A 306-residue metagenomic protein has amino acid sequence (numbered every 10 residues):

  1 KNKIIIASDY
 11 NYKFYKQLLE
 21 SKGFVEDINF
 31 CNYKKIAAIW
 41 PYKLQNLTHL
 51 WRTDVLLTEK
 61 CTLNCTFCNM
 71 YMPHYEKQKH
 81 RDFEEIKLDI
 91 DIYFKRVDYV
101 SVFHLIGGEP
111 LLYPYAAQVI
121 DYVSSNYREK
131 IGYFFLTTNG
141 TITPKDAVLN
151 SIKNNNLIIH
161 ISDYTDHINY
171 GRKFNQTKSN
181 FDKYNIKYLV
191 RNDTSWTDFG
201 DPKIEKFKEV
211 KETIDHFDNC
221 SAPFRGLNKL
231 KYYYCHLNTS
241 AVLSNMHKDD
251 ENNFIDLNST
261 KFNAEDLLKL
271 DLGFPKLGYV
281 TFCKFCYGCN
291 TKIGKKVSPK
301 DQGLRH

Functional and structural regions predicted by a protein language model:
K1-W40: Phosphate-bearing ligand-interacting subdomains that bind or position ATP/ADP/UDP/GDP/NAD(P) or nucleotide-linked
N2, F94, A147-S151: Short amphipathic alpha-helix with an adjacent loop that forms part of the alpha/beta core around
N2-I6, D27-N29, R52-T53, V100-F103 (+4 more regions): Hydrophobic beta-strand segments of well-ordered beta-sheets in folded domains
I4-I5, L57, C61, L230: Generic structural signal for small/hydrophobic residues in well-ordered secondary structure, especially within
E26-K77, N258-H306: N-terminal pre-core extensions flanking Radical SAM catalytic domains
A37-L136, T143: Conserved alpha-helical substructure of the radical SAM core
Y113-K229, Y233-N238, L243: Conserved AdoMet/S-adenosylmethionine-binding subsite of the radical SAM
K203-H306: Accessory C-terminal segments flanking Radical SAM cores
